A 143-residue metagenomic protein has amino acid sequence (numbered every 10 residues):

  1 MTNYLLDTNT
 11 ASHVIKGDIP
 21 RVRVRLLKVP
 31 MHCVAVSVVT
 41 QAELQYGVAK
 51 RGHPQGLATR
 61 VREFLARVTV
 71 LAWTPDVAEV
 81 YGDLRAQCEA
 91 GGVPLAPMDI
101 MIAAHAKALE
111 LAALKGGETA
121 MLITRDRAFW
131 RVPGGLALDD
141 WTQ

Functional and structural regions predicted by a protein language model:
M1-V36, V48-L65: Short, well-structured N-terminal submotif of metal-dependent ribonuclease cores
N3, A103, K107-Q143: Acidic, PIN/NYN-like endoribonuclease modules and their adjacent C-terminal/linker elements
D7-T8, V22, L44, Y81 (+1 more regions): Generic structural signal for small/hydrophobic residues in well-ordered secondary structure, especially within
T8, P75, D99-I100: Conserved glycosyltransferase catalytic-site signature
A11, Q41-L44, A78, F129-W130: A generic structural signal for short hydrophobic patches within well-formed alpha-helices
H13-V14, R25, G47, Y81-L84 (+2 more regions): Residues that scaffold the ATP/ADP-binding catalytic core of kinase and kinase-like folds
T69-E89: Acidic catalytic patch
G92-M98: Donor nucleotide-sugar recognition loop
